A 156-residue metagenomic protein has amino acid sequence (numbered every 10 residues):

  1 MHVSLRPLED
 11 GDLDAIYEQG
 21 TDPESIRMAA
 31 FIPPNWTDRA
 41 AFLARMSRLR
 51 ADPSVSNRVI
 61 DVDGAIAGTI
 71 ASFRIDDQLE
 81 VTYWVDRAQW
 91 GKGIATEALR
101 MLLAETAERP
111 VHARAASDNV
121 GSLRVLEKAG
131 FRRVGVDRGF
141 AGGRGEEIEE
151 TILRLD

Functional and structural regions predicted by a protein language model:
M1-E24, N57-D156: Acyl-donor (CoA/ACP) binding surface of acyl/acetyltransferases
E24-M46: Conserved GNAT-fold acetyl-CoA-binding loop/helix
M28-P33, V55-D61: A short, aromatic/hydrophobic, helix- or strand-capping loop or linear motif that either lines the entrance/gate
R48-P53: Short loop/turn motifs at secondary-structure junctions and domain boundaries
